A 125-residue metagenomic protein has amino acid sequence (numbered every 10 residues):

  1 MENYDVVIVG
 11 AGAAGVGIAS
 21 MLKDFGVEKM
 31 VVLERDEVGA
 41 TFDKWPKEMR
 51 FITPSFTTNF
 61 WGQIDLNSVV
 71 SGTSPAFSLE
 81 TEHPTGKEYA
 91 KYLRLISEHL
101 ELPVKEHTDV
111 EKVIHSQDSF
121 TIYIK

Functional and structural regions predicted by a protein language model:
E2-V32: N-terminal Rossmann-like FAD-binding beta1-loop-alpha1 element of flavoenzymes
I18, D43, H115: Short glycine-/acidic-enriched loop or helix-start segments at secondary-structure transitions that form or flank
L22-K23, W45-M49, S119-F120: Short, glycine/charged-enriched secondary-structure capping and boundary segments
E37-A90: Glycine-rich active-site loop/strand segments that organize a redox cofactor
P75-K125: Feature captures the FAD/FMN-dependent oxidoreductase FAD-binding
